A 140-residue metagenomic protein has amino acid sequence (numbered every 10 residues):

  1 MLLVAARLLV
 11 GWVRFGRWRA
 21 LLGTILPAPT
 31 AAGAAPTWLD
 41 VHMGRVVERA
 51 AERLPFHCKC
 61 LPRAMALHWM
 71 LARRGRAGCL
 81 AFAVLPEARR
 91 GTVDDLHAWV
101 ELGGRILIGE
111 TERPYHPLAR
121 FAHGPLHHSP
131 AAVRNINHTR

Functional and structural regions predicted by a protein language model:
M1-R45, R49-L61, W69, R73: Alpha-helical membrane-targeting segments
V46, M65, W69-P130, H138-R140: Hydrophobic/aromatic-rich core segments of domains that either
